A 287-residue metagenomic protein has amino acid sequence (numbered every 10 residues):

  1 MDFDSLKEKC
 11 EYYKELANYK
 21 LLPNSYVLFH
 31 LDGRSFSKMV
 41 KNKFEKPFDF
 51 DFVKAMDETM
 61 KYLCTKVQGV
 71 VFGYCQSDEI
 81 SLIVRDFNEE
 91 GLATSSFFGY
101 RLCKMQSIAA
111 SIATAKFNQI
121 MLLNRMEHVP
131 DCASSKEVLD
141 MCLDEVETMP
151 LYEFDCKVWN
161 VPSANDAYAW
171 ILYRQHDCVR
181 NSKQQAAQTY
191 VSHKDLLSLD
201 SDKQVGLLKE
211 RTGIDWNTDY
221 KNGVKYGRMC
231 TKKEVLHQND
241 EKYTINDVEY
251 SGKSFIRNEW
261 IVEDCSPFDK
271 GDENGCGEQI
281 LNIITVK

Functional and structural regions predicted by a protein language model:
M1-K287: Regulatory and interdomain segments flanking nucleotide-handling catalytic cores in signaling/defense enzymes
